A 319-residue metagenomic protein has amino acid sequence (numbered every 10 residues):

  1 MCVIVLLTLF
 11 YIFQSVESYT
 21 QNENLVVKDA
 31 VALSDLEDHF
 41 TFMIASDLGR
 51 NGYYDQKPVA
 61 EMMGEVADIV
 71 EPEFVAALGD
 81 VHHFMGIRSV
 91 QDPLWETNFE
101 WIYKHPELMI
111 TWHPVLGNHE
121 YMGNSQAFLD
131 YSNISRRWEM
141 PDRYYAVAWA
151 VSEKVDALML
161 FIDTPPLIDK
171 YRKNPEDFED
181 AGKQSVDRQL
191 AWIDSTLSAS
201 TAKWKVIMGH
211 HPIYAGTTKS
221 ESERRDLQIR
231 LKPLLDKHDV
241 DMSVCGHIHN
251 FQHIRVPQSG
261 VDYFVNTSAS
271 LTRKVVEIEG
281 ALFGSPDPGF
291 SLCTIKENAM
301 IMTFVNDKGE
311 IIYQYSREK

Functional and structural regions predicted by a protein language model:
I4-I12: Bacterial N-terminal signal peptides
I12-S18: Membrane-interface motif at the C-terminal end of an N-terminal transmembrane signal
Y19-P93, R188: N-terminal active-site segment of His-dependent metallophosphoesterases
N24-V27, S34, T41, H83-W204 (+4 more regions): Extended active-site neighborhood of metal-dependent phosphoesterases/phosphodiesterases
F42-I44, V75-A77, P114, I207 (+1 more regions): Residue-level marker for buried hydrophobic side chains located in beta-strands that build the well-ordered beta-sheet
S46-D47, G79-D80, I162, G209 (+1 more regions): Active-site flanking residues adjacent to catalytic metal/cofactor-binding acidic residues
N118, T164, M208-I213, H247-I248 (+1 more regions): Short, well-ordered beta-to-alpha junction loops that form the rim of enzyme active sites and present histidine/acidic
G309-I311: Residue-level signal for glycine
